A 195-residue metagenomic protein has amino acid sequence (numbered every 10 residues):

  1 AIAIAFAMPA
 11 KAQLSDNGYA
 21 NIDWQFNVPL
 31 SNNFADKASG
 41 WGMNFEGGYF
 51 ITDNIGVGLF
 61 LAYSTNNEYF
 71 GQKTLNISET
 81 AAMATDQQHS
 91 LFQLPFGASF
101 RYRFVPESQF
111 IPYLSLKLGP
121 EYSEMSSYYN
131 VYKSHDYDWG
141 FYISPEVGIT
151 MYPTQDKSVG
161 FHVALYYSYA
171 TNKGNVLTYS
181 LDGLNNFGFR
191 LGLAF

Functional and structural regions predicted by a protein language model:
A1-A7: Bacterial N-terminal signal peptides
K11-V57, G192-A194: Short glycine/proline- and aromatic-enriched beta-strand/turn motifs that initiate or cap beta-hairpins
L14, F34-S39, T85-F92, Y132-W139 (+1 more regions): Replace "Gram-negative outer membrane beta-barrel proteins" with "bacterial and organellar outer membrane beta-barrel
N17, E46-Y129, G140-I143, M151-K157: Gram-negative (and chloroplast) outer-membrane scaffold detector with strong preference for beta-barrel transmembrane
I22, M43-F45, F96-F100, L114 (+3 more regions): Membrane-embedded beta-strands of outer-membrane beta-barrel proteins, especially the hydrophobic/small aromatic
D23-P29, A62-S64, K117-E121, A164-A170 (+1 more regions): Outer-membrane beta-barrel pore domains and translocons
N32-S39, Y69-N76, E124-K133, K173-S180: Outer-membrane beta-barrel translocator domains and adjoining extracellular loop/strand segments of Gram-negative
N66-Q72, A84, I143, G148-F195: Predominantly the C-terminal beta-signal and adjacent terminal strand-loop region of outer-membrane beta-barrel
